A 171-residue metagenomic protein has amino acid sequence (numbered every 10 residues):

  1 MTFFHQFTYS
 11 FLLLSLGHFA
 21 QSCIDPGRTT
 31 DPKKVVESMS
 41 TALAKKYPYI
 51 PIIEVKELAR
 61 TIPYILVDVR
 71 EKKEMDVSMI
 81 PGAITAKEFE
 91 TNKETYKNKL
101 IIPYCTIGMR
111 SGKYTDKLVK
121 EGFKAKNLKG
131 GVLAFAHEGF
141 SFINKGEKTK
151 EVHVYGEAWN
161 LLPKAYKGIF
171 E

Functional and structural regions predicted by a protein language model:
M1-T29: Bacterial Sec-dependent N-terminal signal peptides
Q21-I52, D76-K97, G112-E171: Rhodanese-like catalytic fold shared by cysteine-dependent sulfurtransferases and DSP/PTP-type phosphatases
V55, P63-R70: Short hydrophobic beta-strand that contains or immediately precedes a catalytic carboxylate
E57-I62, E94-K99: Flexible, charged surface loops at secondary-structure boundaries
Y64, I101, A125-K126: Hydrophobic anchor at the start of a short beta-strand that flanks the dinucleotide cofactor-binding loop
K73: Periplasmic peptidoglycan-binding/anchoring modules of Gram-negative envelope and division proteins
Y104: Short, surface-exposed ligand- or partner-binding patches at beta-edge/loop junctions that are enriched in aromatics
I107: Phosphate/NTP-binding elements of NTP-utilizing enzymes
